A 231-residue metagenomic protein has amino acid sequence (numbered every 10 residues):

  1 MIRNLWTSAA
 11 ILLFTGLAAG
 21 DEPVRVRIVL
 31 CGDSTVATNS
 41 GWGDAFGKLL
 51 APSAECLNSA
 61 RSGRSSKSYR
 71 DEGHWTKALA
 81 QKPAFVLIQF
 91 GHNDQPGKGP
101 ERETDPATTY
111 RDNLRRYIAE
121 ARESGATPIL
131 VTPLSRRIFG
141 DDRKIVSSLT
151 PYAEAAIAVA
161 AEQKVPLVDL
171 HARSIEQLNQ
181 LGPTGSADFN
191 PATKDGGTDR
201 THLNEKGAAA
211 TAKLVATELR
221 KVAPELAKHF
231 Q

Functional and structural regions predicted by a protein language model:
M1-A9: Bacterial N-terminal signal peptides that target proteins for export
T7, T35-V36, T132, T193: Ser/Thr-centric signal marking residues that sit in or immediately flank functional binding/regulatory motifs
A19-G63, H74-K82, V86: Serine-esterase "nucleophile elbow" of acetyl-processing enzymes
R64-S65, N204: Short, structural beta-strand-to-alpha-helix junction motif
D71-A209, K213-Q231: Alpha-helical cap/lid subdomain in secreted, periplasmic, or secretory-pathway luminal O-acyl-processing enzymes
